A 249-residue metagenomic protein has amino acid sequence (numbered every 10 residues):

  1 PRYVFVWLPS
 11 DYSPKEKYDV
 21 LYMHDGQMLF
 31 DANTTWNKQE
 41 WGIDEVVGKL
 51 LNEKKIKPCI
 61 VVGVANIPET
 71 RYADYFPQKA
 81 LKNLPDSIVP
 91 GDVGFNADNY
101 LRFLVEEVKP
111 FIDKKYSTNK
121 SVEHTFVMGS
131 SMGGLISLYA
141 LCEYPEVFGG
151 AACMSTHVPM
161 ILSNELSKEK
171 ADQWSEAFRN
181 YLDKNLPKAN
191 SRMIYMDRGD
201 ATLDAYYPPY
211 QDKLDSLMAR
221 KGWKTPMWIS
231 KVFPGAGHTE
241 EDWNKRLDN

Functional and structural regions predicted by a protein language model:
P1-N249: Non-catalytic cap/lid and distal C-terminal segments of serine-dependent acyl enzymes
